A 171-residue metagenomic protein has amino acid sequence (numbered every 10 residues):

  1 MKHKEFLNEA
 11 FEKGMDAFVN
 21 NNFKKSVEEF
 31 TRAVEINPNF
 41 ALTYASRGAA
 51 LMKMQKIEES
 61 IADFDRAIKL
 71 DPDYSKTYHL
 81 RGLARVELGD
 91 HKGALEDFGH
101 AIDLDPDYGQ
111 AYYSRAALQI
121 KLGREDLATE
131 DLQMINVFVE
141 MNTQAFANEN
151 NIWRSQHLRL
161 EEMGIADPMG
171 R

Functional and structural regions predicted by a protein language model:
M1-R171: Alpha-helical tetratricopeptide repeat
